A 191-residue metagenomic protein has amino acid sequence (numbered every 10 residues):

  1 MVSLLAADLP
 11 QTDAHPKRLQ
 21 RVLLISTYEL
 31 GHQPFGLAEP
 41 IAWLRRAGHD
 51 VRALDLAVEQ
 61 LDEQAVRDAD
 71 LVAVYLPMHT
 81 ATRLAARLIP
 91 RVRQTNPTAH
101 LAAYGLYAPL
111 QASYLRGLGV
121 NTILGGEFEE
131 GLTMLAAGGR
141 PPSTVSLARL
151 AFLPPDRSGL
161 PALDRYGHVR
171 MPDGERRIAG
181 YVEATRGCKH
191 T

Functional and structural regions predicted by a protein language model:
V2-T191: Acidic, low-complexity intrinsically disordered segments
